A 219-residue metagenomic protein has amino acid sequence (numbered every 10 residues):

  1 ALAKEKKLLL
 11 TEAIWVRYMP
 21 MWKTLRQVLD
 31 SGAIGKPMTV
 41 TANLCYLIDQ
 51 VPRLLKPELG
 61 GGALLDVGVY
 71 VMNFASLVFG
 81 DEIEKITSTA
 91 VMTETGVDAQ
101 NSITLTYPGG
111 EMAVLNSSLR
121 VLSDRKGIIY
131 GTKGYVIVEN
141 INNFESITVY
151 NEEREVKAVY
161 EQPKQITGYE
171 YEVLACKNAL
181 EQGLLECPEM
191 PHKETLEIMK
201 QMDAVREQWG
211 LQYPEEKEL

Functional and structural regions predicted by a protein language model:
A1-I14: Beta-strand-loop-alpha-helix segment that lines the small-molecule cofactor/substrate pocket of alpha/beta enzymes
K7-L9, K36, E111: Short, well-ordered coil/turn segments that N-cap beta-strands
V16-I86: Predominantly a Rossmann-like dinucleotide-binding segment in NAD(P)-dependent oxidoreductases
P20, T24, N73-F74, S102 (+3 more regions): Alpha-helical elements of Rossmann-like donor-binding domains used by nucleotide-donor carbohydrate transfer enzymes
L59-L65, A158-T167: A short glycine-threonine-serine/GTX helix/turn-capping micro-motif
N73-E145, P163, L174-G183, E218: Contiguous beta-strand/loop segments that form the cofactor/metal-binding neighborhood of enzyme cores
P108, A175-L219: C-terminal helix-rich "cap/oligomerization" subdomain common to oxidoreductases
Q162-L174, M190: Active-site loop of classical SDR/Rossmann-like NAD(P)-dependent oxidoreductases, centered on the catalytic Tyr-X3-Lys
